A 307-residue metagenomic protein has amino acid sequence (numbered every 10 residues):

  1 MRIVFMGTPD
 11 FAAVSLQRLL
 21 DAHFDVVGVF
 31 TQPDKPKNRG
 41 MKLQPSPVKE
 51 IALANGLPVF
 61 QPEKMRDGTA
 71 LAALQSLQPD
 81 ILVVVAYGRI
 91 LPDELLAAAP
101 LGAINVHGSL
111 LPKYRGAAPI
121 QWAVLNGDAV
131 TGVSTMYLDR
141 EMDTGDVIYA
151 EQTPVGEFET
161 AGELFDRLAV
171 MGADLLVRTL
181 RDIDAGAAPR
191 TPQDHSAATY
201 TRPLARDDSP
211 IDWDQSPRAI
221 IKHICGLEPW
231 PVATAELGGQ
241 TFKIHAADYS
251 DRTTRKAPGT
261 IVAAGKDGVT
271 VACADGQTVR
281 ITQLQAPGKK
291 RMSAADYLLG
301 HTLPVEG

Functional and structural regions predicted by a protein language model:
M1-G40: N-terminal Rossmann-like dinucleotide-binding module
R2-V4, D25-V29, N55-L77, L82 (+1 more regions): Internal alpha/beta domain cores that form substrate/cofactor-binding pockets in large enzymes and binding proteins
G7, V29, A52, L82 (+7 more regions): A residue-level signal for conserved active-site and pocket-lining positions in enzyme catalytic cores
A13, K42-P45, D67-L71, R89 (+1 more regions): Structural motif corresponding to alpha-helix initiation and N-cap regions
A22, Q32, I81-Y200, D207: Donor/substrate-binding cores of folate-linked one-carbon enzymes
K35-N55: N-terminal beta-loop-helix "entrance" segment that forms/cooperates in small-molecule cofactor or anionic ligand
R202-Q215: Acyl-group handling in specialized metabolite and lipid biosynthesis
D214-G307: An anion-binding loop in the catalytic cleft
